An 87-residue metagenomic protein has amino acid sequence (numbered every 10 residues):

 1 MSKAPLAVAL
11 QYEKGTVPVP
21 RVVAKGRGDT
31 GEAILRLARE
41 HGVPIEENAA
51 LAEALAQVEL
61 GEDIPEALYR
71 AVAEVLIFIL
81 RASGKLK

Functional and structural regions predicted by a protein language model:
M1-K87: Divalent-cation
